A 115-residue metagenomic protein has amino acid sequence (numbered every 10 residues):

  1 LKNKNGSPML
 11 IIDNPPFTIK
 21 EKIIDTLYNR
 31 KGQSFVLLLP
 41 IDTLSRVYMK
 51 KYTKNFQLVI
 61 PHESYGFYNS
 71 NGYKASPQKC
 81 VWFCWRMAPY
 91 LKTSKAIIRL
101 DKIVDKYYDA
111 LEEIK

Functional and structural regions predicted by a protein language model:
L1-K115: Class I S-adenosyl-L-methionine-dependent methyltransferase catalytic core
